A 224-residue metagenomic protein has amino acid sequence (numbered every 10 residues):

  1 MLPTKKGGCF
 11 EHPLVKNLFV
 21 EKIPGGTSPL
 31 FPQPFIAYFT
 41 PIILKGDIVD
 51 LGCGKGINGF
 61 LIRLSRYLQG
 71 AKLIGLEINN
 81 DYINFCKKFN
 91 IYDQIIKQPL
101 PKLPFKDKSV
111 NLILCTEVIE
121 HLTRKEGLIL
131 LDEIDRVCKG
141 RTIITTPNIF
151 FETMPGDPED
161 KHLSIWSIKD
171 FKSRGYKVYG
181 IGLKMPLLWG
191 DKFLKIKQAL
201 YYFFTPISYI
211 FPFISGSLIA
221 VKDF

Functional and structural regions predicted by a protein language model:
M1-D107, L112, L128-D132, K161-W166 (+3 more regions): Conserved N-terminal segment of class I S-adenosyl-L-methionine
C115-V118: A short beta-strand submotif of the Rossmann-like class I SAM-dependent methyltransferase core that lines
L122-T123, C138-K139: Helix-to-beta-strand junctions that scaffold the AdoMet/dcAdoMet cofactor pocket in Class I SAM-dependent enzymes
E133-V137: Conserved helix-to-beta-strand junction in the class I
K139-P147: Conserved beta-strand signature within the Rossmann-like core of class I S-adenosyl-L-methionine
E152-D170: Acceptor-substrate binding/catalytic loop of class I
F203-F211: Short, P/G- and charge-enriched loop/turn segments at secondary-structure junctions
